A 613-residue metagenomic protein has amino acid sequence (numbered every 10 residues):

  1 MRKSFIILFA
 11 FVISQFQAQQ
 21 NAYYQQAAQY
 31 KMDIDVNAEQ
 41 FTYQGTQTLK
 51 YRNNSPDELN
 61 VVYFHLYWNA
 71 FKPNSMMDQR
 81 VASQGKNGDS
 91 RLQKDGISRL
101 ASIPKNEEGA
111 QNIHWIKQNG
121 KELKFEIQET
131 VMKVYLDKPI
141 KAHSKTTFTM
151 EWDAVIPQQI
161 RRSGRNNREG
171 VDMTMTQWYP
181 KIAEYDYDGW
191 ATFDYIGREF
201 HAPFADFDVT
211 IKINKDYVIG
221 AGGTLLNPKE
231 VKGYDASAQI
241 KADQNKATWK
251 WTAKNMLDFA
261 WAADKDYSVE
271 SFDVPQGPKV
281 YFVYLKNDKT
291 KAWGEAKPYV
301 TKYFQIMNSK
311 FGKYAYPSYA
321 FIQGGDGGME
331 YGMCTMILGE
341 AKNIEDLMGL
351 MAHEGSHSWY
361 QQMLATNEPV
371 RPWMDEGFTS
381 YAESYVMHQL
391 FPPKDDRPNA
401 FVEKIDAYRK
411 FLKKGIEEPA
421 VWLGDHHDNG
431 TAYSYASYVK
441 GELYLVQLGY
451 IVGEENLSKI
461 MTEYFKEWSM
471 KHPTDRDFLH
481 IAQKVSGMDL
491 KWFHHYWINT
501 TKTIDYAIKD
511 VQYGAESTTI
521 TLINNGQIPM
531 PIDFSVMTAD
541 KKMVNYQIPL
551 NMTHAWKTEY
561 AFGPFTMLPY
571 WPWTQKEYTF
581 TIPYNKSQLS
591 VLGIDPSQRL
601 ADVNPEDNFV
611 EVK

Functional and structural regions predicted by a protein language model:
Q17-Q44, P56, P73, E169 (+1 more regions): N-terminal, polar/Ser/Thr-rich
Q19-Y23, K72-L136, Q159-G164, N227-A242 (+1 more regions): Solvent-exposed beta-strand/loop surfaces of large extracellular or lumenal domains
E58, S434-I520: Amphipathic alpha-helical substructures
G88-Q118, F125, E151-A262, D595: Extended, low-hydrophobicity, Ser/Thr/Pro/Gly-biased non-transmembrane segments
K181-D186, G197-A352, Y381-S384: Hydrophobic helix-coil surface modules that form long, contiguous segments used for peptide/substrate interaction
D216-A221, I504, V511-W571, Y584-D595: Beta-strand-rich binding/interaction modules
M336-F401, M461: Zinc-dependent metallopeptidase catalytic helix centered on the HExxH motif and its immediate flanking segment
E376, S380-L443, Q447, I451: Acidic/His/Gly-enriched intrinsically disordered linker/tail segments that often contain short helix/coil "MoRF-like"
